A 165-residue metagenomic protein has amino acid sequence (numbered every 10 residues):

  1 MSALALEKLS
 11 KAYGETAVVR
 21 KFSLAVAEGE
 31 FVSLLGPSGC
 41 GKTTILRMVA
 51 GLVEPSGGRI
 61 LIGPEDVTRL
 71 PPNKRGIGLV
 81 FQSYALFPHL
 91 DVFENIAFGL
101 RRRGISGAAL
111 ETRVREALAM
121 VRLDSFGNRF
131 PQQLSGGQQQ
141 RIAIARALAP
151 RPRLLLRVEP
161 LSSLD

Functional and structural regions predicted by a protein language model:
M1-L164: ABC family nucleotide-binding domain
